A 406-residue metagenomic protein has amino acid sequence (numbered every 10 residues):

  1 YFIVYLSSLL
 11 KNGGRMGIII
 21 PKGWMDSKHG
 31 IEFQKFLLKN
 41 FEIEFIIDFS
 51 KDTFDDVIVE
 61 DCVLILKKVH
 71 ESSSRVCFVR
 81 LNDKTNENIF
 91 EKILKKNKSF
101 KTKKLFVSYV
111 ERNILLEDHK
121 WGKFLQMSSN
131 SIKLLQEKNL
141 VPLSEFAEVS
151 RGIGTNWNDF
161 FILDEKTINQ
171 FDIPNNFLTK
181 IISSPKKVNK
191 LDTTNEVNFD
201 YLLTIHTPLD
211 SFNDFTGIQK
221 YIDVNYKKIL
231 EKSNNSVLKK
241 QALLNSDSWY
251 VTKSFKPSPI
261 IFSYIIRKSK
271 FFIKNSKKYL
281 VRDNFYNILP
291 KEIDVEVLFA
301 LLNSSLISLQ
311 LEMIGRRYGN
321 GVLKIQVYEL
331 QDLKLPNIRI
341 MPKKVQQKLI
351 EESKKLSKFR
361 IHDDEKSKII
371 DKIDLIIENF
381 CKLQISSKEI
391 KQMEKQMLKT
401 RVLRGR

Functional and structural regions predicted by a protein language model:
Y1-N156: Signature of N6-adenine DNA methyltransferases within the class I
G14, W24, F41, F45 (+6 more regions): A generic secondary-structure signal for well-formed alpha-helical elements
I19, K67, S263-I265, P336 (+1 more regions): Generic beta-strand/beta-sheet core signal
I47-K51, G315-G319, S367: A generic structural motif
N82, K96, K228, K355-H362 (+3 more regions): Surface-exposed polar/charged interaction patches
K123-L125, S129-E351, K355, L403: Polybasic, glycine- and aromatic-enriched phosphate-binding surface used to engage nucleic acids
E329-L333, N337-E394: Extended amphipathic alpha-helical segments enriched in small hydrophobics
E389-I390, T400-R406: Non-globular, low-complexity intrinsically disordered regions
